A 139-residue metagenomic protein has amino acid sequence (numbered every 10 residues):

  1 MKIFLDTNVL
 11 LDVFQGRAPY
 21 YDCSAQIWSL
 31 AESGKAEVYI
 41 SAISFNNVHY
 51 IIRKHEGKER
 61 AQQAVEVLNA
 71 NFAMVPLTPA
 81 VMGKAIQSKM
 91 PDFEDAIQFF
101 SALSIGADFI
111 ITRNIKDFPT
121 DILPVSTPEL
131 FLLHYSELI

Functional and structural regions predicted by a protein language model:
M1-I40, R53-R60, L130-I139: Short, well-structured N-terminal submotif of metal-dependent ribonuclease cores
K2, Q26, N71, L103-I139: Acidic, PIN/NYN-like endoribonuclease modules and their adjacent C-terminal/linker elements
L10, F45, M82, F118 (+1 more regions): A generic structural signal for short hydrophobic patches within well-formed alpha-helices
A25, K35, I43-N47, I51-V75 (+1 more regions): Active-site-proximal, substrate-binding regions of enzyme catalytic domains and RNA-binding/basic surfaces
S33-K35, N71, S88, D121: Structured helix-beta-strand junction loops
Y39, V75, S126: General small-molecule cofactor/ligand-binding pocket signal
I40-A42, T112: Short beta-strand segments at enzyme active-site cores
A73-I115: Active-site neighborhoods of divalent-metal-dependent phosphate/nucleic-acid chemistry enzymes
